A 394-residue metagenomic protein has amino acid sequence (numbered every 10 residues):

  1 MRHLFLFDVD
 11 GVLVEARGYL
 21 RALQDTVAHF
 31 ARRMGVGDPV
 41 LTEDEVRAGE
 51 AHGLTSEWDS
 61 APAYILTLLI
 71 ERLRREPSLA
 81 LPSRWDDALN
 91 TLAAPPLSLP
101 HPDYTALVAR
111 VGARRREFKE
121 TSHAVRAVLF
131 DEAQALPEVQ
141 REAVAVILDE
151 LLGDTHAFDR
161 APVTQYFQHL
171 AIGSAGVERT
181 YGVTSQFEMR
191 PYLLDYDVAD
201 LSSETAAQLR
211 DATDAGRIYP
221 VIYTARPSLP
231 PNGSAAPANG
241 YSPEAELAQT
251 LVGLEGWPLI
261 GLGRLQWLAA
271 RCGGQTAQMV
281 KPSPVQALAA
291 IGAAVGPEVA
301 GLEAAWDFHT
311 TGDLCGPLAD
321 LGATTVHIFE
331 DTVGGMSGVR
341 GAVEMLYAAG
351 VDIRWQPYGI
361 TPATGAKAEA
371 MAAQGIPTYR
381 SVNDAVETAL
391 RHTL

Functional and structural regions predicted by a protein language model:
M1-F7, R32, G49, G53 (+4 more regions): Non-catalytic pre-domain segments flanking phosphatase-related domains
M1-H3, A206, S234-L394: Asp-based, Mg2+/Mn2+-dependent phosphohydrolase catalytic module
M1-R47, T55, D59-R74: Active-site neighborhood of HAD-like aspartate-dependent phosphohydrolases
D10, E45, L193, G274-Q278: Short coil/turn segments at secondary-structure junctions
V12, L23, A94-P95, Y104-W267: Substrate-recognition element of Asp-dependent hydrolases with the DxDx(T/V) motif
E15-Y19, G53-E57, L193-S202, M279-A290 (+1 more regions): Phosphate/oxyanion-binding active-site loops and adjacent basic polyanion-contact surfaces
V46-G49, G53, Q278-M279, P377: Pocket-edge positions in alpha/beta enzyme catalytic cores
